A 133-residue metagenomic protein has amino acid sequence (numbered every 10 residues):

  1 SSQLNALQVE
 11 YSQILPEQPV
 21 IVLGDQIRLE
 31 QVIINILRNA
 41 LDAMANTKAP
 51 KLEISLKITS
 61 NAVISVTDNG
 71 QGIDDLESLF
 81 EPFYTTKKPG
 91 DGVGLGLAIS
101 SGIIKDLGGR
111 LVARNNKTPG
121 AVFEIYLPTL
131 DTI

Functional and structural regions predicted by a protein language model:
N5, E10-V20, T59: Conserved catalytic submotifs in the C-terminal HATPase_c
I21-G24, T86: Conserved micro-motifs of the catalytic ATP-binding
L29-E30: A residue-level detector for a conserved hydrophobic packing site within the catalytic ATP-binding domain
A49-N61: Short beta-strand/loop element within the Bergerat-fold HATPase_c
I73-F83: Short conserved segment of the HATPase_c
G96-S100: Short alpha-helical Gxxx[C/S/T] motif in the catalytic ATP-binding
I104-K105: Detector for a conserved hydrophobic position within an alpha-helical segment of the HATPase_c
